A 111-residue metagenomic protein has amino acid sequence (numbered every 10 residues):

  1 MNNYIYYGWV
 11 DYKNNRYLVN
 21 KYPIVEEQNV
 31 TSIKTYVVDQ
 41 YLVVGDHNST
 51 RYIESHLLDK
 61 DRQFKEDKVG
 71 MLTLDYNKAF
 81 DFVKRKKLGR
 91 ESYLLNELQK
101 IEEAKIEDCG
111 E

Functional and structural regions predicted by a protein language model:
M1-L18, P23: Short coil-to-beta transition motif at edge beta-strands of beta-rich domains
N3-Y6, D11, T35, R51 (+2 more regions): Intrinsic disorder/low-structure terminal segments
D11, Y17-L18, N29, N48 (+2 more regions): Polar low-complexity intrinsically disordered regions enriched in Ser/Thr and small residues
Y17-S32, Y36-V43: Short beta-strand-centered aromatic/proline hotspots
L42-E103: Intrinsically disordered, low-complexity, charged/polar segments
E103-E111: Short acidic DE-rich linear segments
